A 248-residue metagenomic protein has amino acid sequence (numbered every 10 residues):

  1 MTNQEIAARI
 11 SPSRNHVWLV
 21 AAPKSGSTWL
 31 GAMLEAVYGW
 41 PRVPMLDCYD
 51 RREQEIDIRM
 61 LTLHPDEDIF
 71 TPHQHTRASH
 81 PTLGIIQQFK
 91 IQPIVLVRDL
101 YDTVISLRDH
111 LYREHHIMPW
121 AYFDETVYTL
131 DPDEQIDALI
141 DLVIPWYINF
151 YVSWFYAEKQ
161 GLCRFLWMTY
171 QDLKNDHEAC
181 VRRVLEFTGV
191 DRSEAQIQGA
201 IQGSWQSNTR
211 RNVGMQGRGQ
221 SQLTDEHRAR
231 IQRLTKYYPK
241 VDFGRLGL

Functional and structural regions predicted by a protein language model:
M1-M168, Q216-R218, L223-L248: PAPS-dependent sulfotransferase catalytic domain
V20, Q160-F187: Phosphate-binding beta-loop-alpha motif at adenosine-nucleotide cofactor sites
S25, D172-N175, R192: A generic structural signal for alpha-helix starts
Y38-W40, C180-S193: Non-catalytic, well-ordered alpha-helical segments in soluble enzyme domains
V43-L46, G189-A200, F243: Short, surface-exposed acidic
Y101-V104, E178-R182, E194, Q198-I201: An amphipathic alpha-helix signature
S193, I197-G199, N208-G217: Extended hydrophobic/aromatic segments used for targeting, binding, or gating
W205: Mid-to-C-terminal catalytic subdomains of enzymes that bind/position adenosyl phosphate moieties or nucleic-acid
